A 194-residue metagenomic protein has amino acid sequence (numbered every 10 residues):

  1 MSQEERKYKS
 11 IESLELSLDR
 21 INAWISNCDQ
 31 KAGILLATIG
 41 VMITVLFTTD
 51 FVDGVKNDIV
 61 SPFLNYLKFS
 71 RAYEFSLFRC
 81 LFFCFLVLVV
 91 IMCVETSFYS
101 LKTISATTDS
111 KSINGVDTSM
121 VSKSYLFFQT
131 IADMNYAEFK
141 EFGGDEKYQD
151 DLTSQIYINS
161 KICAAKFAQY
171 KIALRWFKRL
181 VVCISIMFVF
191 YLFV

Functional and structural regions predicted by a protein language model:
M1-I34, V41, T49-V194: Cytosol-facing regions at membranes
